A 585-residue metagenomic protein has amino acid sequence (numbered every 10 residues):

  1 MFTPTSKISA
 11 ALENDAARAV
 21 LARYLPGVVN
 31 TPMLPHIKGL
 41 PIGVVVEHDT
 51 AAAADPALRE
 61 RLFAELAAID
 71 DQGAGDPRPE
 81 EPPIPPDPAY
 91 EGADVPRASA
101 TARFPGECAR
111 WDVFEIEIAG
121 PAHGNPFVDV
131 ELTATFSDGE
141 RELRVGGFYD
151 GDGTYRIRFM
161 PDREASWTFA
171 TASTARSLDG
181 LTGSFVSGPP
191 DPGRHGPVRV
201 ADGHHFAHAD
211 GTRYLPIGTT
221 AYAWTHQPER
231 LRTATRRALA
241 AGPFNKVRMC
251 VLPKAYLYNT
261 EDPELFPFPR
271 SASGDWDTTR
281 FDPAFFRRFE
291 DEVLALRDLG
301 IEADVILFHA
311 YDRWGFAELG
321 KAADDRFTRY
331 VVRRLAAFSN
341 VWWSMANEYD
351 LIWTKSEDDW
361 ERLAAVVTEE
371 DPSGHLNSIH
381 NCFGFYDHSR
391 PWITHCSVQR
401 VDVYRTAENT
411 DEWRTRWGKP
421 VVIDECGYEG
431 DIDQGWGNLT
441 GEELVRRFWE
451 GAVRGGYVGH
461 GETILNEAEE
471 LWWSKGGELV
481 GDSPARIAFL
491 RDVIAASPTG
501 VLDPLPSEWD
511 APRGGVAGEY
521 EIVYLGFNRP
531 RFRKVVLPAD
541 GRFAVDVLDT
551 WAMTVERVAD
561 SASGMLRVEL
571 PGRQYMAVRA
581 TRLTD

Functional and structural regions predicted by a protein language model:
M1-P56: Compact, charge-rich alpha-helical regulatory domains located at protein termini
P82-G139, V145-G146, V186-P190, E508-G514: Non-catalytic, glycine-rich low-complexity segments
A102-F104, P126, E429-I432, L444-A559 (+1 more regions): Aromatic- and carboxylate-lined catalytic core of secreted/periplasmic carbohydrate-active enzymes
E107-W111, S563, R573: Solvent-exposed, conformationally flexible loop/turn segments
T135, R141-G203: Extended acidic/polar, glycine-enriched regions that form or flank non-catalytic beta-rich accessory modules
P192-A407: Active-site mouth of glycoside hydrolases
I217-P228, K254, R280, F285-R288 (+3 more regions): Extended substrate-binding grooves/exosites of carbohydrate-active enzymes
R326, N340, N347-A485: Extracellular glycoside hydrolase catalytic/binding regions
